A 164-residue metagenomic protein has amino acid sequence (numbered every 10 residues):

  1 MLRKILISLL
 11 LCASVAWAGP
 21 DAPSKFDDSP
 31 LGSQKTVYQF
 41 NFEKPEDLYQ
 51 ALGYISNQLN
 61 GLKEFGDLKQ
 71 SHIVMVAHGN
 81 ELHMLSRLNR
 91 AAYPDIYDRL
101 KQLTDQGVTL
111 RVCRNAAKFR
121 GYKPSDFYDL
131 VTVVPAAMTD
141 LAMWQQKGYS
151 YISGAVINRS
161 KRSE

Functional and structural regions predicted by a protein language model:
L2-S8: Sec-dependent signal peptide recognition, specifically the positively charged N-region followed immediately by
L10-A18: Hydrophobic h-region of N-terminal signal peptides that target proteins for export in Gram-negative bacteria
W17-A22, N158-R162: N-terminal charge/polar-biased segments
G19-H72: N-terminal secretory signal peptides
T36-Q39, V74-A77, T109-V112, I152-S153: Structural recognition of the beta-strand scaffold that forms the well-ordered cores of secreted hydrolase catalytic
E46-L48, H83-S86: Short acidic/glycine-rich loop or secondary-structure boundary segments that cap or lie
L68-L85: Acidic helix-start/capping segments at beta-turn-to-alpha-helix junctions
S86-E164: A cross-taxonomic marker for long C-terminal extensions/tails that follow the last structured domain
